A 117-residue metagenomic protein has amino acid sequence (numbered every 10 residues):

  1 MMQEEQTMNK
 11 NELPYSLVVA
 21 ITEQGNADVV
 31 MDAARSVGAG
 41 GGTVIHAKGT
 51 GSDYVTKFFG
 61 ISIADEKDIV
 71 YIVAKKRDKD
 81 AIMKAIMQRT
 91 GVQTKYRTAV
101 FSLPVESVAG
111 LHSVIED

Functional and structural regions predicted by a protein language model:
M1-D117: Positively charged, small/polar-rich N-terminal and surface patches that mediate targeting and assembly and bind
